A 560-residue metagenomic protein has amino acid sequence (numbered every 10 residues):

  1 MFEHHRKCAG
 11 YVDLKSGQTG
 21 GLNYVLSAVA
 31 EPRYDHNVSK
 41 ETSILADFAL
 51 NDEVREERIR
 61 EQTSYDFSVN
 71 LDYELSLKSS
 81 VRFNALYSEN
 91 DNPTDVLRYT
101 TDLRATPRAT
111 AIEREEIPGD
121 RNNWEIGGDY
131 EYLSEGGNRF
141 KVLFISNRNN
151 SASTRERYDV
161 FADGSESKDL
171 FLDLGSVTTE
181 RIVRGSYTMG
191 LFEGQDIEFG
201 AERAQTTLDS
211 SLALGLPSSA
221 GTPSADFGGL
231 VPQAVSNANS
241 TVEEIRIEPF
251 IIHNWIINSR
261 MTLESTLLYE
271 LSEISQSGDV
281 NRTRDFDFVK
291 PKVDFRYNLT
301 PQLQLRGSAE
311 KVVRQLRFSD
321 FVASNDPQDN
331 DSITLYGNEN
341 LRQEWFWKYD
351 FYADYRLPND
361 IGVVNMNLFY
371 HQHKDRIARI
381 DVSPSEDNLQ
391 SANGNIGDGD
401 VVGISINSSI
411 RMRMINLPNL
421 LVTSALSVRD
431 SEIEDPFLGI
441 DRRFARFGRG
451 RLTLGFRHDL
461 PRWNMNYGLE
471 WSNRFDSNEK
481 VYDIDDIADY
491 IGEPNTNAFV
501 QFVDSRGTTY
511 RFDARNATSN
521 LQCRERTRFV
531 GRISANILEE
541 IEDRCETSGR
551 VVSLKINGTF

Functional and structural regions predicted by a protein language model:
M1, Y11, L50-E57, A109-E116 (+9 more regions): Extracellular loop and loop/strand-boundary signature of outer-membrane beta-barrel proteins
F2-N37, L50-V96, P118-E135: Transmembrane beta-barrel wall of Gram-negative outer-membrane proteins
G20-Y24, Y34, K78-V81, G136-F140 (+7 more regions): Repeated loop/turn-to-beta-strand initiation elements of outer-membrane beta-barrel proteins
E31, H36-A46, T94-L103, A109 (+9 more regions): Outer-membrane beta-barrel translocator domains and adjoining extracellular loop/strand segments of Gram-negative
S68-N90, R114-G278, N298, G403-I410 (+1 more regions): Face-selective signature of the C-terminal outer-membrane beta-barrel domain
E115-I117, R121, S176, N239-E244 (+6 more regions): Outer-membrane beta-barrel signature, preferentially recognizing the C-terminal barrel domain of Gram-negative
L368-H373, Q390-V481: Gram-negative outer-membrane beta-barrel transporters
F475-K480, V500-F560: C-terminal beta-signal and adjacent terminal beta-strands/loops of Gram-negative outer-membrane beta-barrel proteins
